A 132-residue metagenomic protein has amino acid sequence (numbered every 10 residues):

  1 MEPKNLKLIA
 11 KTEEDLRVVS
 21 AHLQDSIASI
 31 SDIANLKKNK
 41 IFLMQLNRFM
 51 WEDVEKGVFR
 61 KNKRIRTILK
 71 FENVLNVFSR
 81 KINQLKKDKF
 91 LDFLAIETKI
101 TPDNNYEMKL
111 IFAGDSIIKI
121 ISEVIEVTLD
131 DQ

Functional and structural regions predicted by a protein language model:
M1-Q132: Surface-exposed, interaction-prone regions used to assemble/regulate multi-protein complexes
